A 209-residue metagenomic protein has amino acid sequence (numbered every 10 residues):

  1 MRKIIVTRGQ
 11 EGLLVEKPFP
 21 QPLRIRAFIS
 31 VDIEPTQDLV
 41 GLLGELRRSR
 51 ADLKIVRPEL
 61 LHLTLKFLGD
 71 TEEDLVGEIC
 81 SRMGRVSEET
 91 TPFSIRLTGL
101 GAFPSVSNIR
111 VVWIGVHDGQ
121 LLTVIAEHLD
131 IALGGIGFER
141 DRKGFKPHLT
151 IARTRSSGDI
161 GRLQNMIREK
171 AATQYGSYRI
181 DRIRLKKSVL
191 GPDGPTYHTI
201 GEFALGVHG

Functional and structural regions predicted by a protein language model:
R2-G209: Histidine-dependent nucleotide/RNA phosphoesterase domain, centered on the 2H-phosphoesterase fold with its duplicated
